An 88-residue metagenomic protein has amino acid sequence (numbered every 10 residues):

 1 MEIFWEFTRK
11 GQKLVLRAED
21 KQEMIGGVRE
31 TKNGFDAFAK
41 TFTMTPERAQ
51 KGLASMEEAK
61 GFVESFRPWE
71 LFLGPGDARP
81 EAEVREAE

Functional and structural regions predicted by a protein language model:
M1-D36, E86: Short N-terminal "domain-start" leader segments that mark the transition from disordered tails or signal peptides into
E2-E6, F38-E88: Mixed-charge, Lys/Arg-enriched low-complexity segments
